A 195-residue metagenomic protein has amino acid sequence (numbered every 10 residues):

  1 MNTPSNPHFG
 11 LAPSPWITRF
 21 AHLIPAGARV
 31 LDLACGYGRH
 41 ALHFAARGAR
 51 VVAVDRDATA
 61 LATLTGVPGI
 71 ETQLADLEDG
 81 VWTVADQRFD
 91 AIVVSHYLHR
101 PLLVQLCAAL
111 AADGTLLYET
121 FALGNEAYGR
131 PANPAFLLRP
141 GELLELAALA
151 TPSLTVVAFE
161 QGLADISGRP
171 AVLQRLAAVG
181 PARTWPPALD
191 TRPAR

Functional and structural regions predicted by a protein language model:
M1-P25: S-adenosyl-L-methionine
G27-G36: Conserved class I S-adenosyl-L-methionine
D57-T59: Conserved SAM/SAH-binding beta-strand->alpha-helix loop
P68-G80: Conserved SAM-binding strand-loop segment of SAM-dependent methyltransferases
W82-A91: A short acidic, Gly/Pro-enriched loop at the edge of an enzyme's catalytic core that lines a small-molecule cofactor
G114-L123: Conserved beta-strand signature within the Rossmann-like core of class I S-adenosyl-L-methionine
A135-T151: Short alpha-helix
D165-R195: Core SAM-dependent methyltransferase catalytic element
